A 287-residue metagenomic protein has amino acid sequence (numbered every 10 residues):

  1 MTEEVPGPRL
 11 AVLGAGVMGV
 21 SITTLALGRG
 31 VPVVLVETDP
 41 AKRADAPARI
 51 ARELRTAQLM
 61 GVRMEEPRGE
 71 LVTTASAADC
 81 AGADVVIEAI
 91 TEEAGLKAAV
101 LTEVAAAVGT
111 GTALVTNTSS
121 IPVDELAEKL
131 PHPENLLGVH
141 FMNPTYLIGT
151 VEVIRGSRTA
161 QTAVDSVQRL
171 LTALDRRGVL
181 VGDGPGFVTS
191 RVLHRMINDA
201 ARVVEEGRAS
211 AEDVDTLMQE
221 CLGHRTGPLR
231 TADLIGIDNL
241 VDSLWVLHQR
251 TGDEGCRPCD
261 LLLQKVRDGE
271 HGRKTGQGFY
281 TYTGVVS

Functional and structural regions predicted by a protein language model:
M1-E53: NAD(P)+-binding Rossmann beta1-loop-alpha1 motif at the extreme N-terminus of oxidoreductases
T2-P6, R29-V31, T172-D183, E205-E206 (+1 more regions): NAD(P)-dependent Rossmann-like dehydrogenase/reductase catalytic/cofactor-binding core
L10, T24, G28-G30, P67-V85 (+3 more regions): Amphipathic alpha-helical segments at domain termini/boundaries
G19-S21, G95-K97, S119-V123: Short glycine/serine/threonine-rich phosphate/pyrophosphate-binding segments that cradle anionic phosphate groups
V34, I50, S190-I197: Structural/interface elements that position substrates and couple domains in central-metabolism enzymes
T38-K42, R55-L114: Rossmann-like NAD(P)-binding element
D39, A160, A209-D213: Helix N-cap / loop-to-helix initiation motif
A113-G182, S190: Rossmann-fold dinucleotide-binding core
